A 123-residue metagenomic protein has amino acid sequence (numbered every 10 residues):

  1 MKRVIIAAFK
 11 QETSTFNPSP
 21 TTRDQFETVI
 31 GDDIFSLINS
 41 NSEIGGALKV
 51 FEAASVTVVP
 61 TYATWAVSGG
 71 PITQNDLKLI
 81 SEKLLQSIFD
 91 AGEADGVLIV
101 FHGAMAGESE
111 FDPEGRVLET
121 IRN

Functional and structural regions predicted by a protein language model:
M1-A54: N-terminal amphipathic/basic leader segments beginning at the initiator methionine
I5, K10-E12, F16-P18, F26-E27 (+2 more regions): Active-site histidine-anchored catalytic micro-motif
S19-F35, V56-G70, P113-V117: Charged, low-complexity, helix/coiled-coil-prone segments
K49, A54-S68, N75-D76, I80-L85: Low-complexity, highly charged intrinsically disordered N-terminal segments that act as targeting/localization
